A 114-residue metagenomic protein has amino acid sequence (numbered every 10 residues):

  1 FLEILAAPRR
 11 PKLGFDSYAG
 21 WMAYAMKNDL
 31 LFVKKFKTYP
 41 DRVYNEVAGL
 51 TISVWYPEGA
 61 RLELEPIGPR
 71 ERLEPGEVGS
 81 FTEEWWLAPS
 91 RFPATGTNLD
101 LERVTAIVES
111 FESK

Functional and structural regions predicted by a protein language model:
F1-V78, S90, T95-E102: A contiguous, surface-exposed recognition patch within enzymatic or periplasmic domains that forms
E84-W86: Short, surface-exposed secondary-structure boundary micro-motifs
L99-K114: Short peripheral tails and domain-boundary helices/loops at the edges of structured domains
